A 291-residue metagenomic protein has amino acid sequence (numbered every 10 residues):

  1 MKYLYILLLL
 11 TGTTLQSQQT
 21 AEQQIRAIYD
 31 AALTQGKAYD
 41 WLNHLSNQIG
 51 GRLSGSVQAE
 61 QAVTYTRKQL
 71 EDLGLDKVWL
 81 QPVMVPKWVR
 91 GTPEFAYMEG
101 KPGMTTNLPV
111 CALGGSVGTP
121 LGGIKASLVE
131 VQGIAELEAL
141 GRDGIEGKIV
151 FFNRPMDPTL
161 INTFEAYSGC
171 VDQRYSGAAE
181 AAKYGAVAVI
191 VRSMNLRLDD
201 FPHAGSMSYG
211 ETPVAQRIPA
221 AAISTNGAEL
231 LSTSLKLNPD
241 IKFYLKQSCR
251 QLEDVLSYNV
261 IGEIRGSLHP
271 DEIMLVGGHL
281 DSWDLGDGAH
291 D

Functional and structural regions predicted by a protein language model:
Y3-T13: Sec-dependent N-terminal signal peptides
S17-Q19: Boundary at the C-terminal end of the N-terminal hydrophobic targeting segment
A21-Q24, K37-W41, I49, Q58-T66 (+5 more regions): Stable alpha-helical elements in mature extracytoplasmic
E22-Q24, E99-G100, V110-D143, Y209-H290: Soluble metallo-hydrolase cores and metallopeptidase-like ectodomains found primarily in the secretory/periplasmic
E22-S56, P93, F201-G205, Y209 (+1 more regions): N-terminal capping segment at the start of a domain
W41-S46, W79-L80, L128-E130, I149-N153 (+4 more regions): Structural recognition of the beta-strand scaffold that forms the well-ordered cores of secreted hydrolase catalytic
N43, N47-I161: Noncatalytic luminal/extracellular "stalk/propeptide" segments of secretory-pathway proteins
T106-T212, R217-P219, D287: Extracellular/luminal Protease-associated
